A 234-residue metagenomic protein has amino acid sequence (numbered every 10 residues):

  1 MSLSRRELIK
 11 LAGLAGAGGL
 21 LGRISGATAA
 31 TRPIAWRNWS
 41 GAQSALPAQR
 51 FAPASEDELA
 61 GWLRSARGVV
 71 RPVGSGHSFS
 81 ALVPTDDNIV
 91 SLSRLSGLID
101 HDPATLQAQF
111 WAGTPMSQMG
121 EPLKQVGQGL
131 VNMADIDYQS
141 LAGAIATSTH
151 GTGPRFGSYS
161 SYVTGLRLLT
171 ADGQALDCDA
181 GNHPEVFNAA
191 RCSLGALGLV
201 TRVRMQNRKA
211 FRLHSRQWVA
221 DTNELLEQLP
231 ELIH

Functional and structural regions predicted by a protein language model:
M1-G19: N-terminal secretory signal peptides and thylakoid transit peptides that target proteins across membranes
L21-S25: Intrinsic disorder at enzyme termini
A27-A29: Boundary at the C-terminal end of the N-terminal hydrophobic targeting segment
R37-V70, L92-H183, R204-E231: N-terminal glycine-rich flavin-associated loop
A81-L95: Glycine-rich loop at the start of a catalytic domain that most often binds anionic cofactors/ligands
R191-L199: Conserved phosphate/anionic-ligand binding catalytic regions in large, soluble enzymes, centered on
H234: Catalytic cores of enzymes that engage adenine nucleotides and/or redox cofactors via long glycine-rich, Lys/Arg/His
